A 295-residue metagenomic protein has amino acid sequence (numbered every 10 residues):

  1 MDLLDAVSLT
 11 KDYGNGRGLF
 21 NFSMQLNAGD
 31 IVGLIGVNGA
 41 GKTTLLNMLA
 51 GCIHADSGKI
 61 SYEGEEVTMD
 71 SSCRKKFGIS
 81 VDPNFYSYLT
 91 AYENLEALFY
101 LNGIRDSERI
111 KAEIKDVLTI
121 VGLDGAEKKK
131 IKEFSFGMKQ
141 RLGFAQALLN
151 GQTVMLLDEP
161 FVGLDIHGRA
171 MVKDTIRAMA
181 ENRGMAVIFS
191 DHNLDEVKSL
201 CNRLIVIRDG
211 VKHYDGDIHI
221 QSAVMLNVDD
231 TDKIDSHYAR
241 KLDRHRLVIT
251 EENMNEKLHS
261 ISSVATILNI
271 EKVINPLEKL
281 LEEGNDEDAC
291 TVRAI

Functional and structural regions predicted by a protein language model:
I35-V37: The feature captures the beta-strand-to-loop junction immediately N-terminal to the Walker
A50: Helix-to-loop junction immediately C-terminal to a conserved catalytic motif
G58-C73: Conserved ABC transporter NBD signature motif
E96, Y100, E108-A126: Conserved ABC ATPase "signature" region
M155-E159: Catalytic Walker B motif of ABC-type/P-loop ATPase nucleotide-binding domains
K173-V248: ABC transporter nucleotide-binding domain
E251-I295: C-terminal coupling/interaction segments
